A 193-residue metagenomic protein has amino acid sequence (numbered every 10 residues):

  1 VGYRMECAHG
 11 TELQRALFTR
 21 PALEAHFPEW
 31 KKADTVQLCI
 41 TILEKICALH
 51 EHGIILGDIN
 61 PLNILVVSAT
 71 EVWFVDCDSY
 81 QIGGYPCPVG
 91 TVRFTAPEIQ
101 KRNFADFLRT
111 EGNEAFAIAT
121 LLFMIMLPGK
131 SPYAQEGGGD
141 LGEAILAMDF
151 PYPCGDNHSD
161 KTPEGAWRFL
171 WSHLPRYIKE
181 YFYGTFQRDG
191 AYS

Functional and structural regions predicted by a protein language model:
V1-L38: Conserved structural core of kinase catalytic domains
I42-L49, L122: Conserved hydrophobic alpha-helix
I46, H50-V67: Catalytic-loop of the protein kinase fold
L62-R102: Activation segment/activation loop of eukaryotic-type protein kinase catalytic domains
I99-G112: Conserved end of the kinase activation segment
N113, L122-R176: Conserved C-lobe activation region of Hanks-type protein kinase-like domains
K179, T185-Y192: A conserved short helix/loop substructure at the end of the activation segment of eukaryotic-like protein kinase domains
